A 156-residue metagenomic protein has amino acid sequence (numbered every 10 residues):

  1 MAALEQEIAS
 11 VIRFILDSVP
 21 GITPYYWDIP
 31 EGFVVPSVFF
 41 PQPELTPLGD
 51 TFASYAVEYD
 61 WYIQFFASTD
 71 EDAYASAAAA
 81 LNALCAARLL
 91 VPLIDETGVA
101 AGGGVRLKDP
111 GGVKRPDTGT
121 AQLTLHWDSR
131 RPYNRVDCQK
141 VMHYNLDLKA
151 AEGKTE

Functional and structural regions predicted by a protein language model:
M1-T23, P47-E156: Charged, amphipathic alpha-helical segments and their flanking helix caps
Y25-V34: Short acidic low-complexity segments
V34-V35, A75: Residues that form or flank phosphate/diphosphate-binding pockets in enzymes that use nucleotide phosphates
V35-P43: A short, hydrophobic beta-strand-centered structural micro-motif
